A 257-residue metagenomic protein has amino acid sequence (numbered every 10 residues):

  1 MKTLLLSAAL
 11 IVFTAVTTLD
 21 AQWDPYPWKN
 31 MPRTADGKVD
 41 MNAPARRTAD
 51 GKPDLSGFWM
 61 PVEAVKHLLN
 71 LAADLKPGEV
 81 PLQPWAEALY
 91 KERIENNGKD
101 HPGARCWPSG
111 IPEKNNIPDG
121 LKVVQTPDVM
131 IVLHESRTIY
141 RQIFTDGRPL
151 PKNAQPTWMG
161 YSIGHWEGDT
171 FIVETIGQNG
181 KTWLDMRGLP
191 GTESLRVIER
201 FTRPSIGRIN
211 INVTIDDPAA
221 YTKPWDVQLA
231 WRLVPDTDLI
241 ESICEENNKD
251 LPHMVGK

Functional and structural regions predicted by a protein language model:
M1-A9, T18: Bacterial N-terminal signal peptides that target proteins for export
F13, T17-K257: PEST-like low-complexity, intrinsically disordered acidic/proline/serine-rich tracts that flank trafficking/processing
